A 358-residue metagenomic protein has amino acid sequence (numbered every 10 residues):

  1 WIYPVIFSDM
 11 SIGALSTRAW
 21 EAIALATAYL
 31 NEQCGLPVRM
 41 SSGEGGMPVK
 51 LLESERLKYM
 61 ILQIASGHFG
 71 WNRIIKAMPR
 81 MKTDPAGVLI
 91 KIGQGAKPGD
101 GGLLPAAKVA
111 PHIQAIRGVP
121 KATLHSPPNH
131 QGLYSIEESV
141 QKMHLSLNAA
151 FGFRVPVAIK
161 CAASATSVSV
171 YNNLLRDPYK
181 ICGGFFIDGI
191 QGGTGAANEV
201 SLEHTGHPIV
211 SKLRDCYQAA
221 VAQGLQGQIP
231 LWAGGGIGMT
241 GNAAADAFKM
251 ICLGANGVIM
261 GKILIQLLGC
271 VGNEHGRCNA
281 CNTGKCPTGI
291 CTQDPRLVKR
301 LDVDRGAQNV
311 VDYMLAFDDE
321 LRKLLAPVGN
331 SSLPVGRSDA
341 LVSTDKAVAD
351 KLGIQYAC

Functional and structural regions predicted by a protein language model:
W1-H130, E138, Q308, D318-C358: N-terminal capping/small domains of soluble enzymes
A14, I237-G238, D312: Residue-level marker of alpha-helix boundaries and capping positions
A28, E32-L36, G95, L145-F153 (+5 more regions): Generic secondary-structure signature for well-ordered alpha-helical cores
H125-L301, R305: Glycine-rich phosphate/ribose-binding loops and adjacent secondary-structure elements that form binding surfaces
V298-M314, D318: Short microdomains enriched in Cys/His and/or Lys/Arg
